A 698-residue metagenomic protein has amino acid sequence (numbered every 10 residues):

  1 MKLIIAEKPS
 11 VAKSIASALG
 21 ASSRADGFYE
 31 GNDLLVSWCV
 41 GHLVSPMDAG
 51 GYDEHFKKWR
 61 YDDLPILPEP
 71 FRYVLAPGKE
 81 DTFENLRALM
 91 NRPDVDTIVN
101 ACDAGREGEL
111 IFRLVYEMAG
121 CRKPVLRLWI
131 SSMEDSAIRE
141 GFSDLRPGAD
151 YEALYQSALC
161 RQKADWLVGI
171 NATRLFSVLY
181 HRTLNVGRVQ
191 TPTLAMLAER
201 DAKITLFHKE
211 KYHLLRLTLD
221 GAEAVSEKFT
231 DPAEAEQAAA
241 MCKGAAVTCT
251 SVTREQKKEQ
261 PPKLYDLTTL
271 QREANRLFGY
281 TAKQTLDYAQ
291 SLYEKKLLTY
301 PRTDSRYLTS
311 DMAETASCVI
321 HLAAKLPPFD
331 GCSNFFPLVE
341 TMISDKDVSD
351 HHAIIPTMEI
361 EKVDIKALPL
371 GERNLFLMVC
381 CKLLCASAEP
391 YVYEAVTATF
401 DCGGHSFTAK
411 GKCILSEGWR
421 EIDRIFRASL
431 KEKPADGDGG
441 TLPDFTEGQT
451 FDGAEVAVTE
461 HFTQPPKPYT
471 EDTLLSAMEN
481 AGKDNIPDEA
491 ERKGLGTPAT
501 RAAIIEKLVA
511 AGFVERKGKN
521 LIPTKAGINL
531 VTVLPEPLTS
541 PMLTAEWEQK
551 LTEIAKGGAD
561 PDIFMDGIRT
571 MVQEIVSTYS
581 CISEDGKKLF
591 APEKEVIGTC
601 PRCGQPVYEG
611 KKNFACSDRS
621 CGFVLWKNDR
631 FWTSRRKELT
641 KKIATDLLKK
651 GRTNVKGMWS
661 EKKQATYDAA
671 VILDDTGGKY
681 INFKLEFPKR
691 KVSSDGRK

Functional and structural regions predicted by a protein language model:
M1, A101-A104, H181-T183, R254-K263 (+3 more regions): Conserved short loop/turn motifs at secondary-structure junctions
M1-Q162, W166, P337, P465: Intrinsically disordered, low-complexity regulatory segments
K2-L3, K79, M90, T173 (+3 more regions): Basic, low-complexity terminal or inter-domain segments flanking catalytic cores
P9-A16, D33-V36, V40, A76-R87 (+18 more regions): Amphipathic alpha-helical transducer elements in NTP-driven molecular machines
E30-N32, T218-A222, D401-H405, K663: Short strand-coil-strand connectors
F71, P93, D135-L219, R254-K258: C-terminal or mid-to-C-terminal helical accessory/interaction module adjacent to the motor/catalytic core
P232-Y265, Q271: Metal- or metallocofactor-binding catalytic centers and their adjacent structured scaffolds across diverse enzyme
